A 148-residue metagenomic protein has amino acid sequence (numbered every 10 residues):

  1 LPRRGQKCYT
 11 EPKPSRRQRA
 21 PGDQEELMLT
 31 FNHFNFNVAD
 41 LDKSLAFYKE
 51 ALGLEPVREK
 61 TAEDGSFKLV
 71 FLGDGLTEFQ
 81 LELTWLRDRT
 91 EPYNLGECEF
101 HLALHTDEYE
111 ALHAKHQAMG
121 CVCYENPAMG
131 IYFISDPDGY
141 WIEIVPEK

Functional and structural regions predicted by a protein language model:
K7-Y9, K13-L27: Short, Lys/Arg-enriched N-terminal segments with co-localized hydrophobic residues within the first ~10-30 amino acids
L29, N35-E78, F133: Core segments of cupin and vicinal oxygen chelate
F31-H33, E97-L102: Eukaryotic phosphotyrosine signaling hubs
D40-L41, D107-Y109: Helix N-cap motif at beta-to-alpha junctions
V57-K60, F71, Q80, E110-K148: Vicinal oxygen chelate
G75-F79, D88-T90, Y109-E110: Short, charged/polar surface micro-motifs in flexible loops or helix N-caps
T84-R89, P146-K148: Acetyl-CoA-dependent GNAT
T90-G96: Unchanged
